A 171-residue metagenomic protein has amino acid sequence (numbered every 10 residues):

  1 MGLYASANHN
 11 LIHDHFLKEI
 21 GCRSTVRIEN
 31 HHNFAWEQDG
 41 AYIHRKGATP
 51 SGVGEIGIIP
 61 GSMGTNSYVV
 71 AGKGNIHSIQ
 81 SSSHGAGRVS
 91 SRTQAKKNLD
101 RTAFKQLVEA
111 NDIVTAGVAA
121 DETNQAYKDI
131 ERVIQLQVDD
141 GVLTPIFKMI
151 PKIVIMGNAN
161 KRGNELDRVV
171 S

Functional and structural regions predicted by a protein language model:
M1-S171: Domain-length cofactor-binding catalytic modules of enzymes
